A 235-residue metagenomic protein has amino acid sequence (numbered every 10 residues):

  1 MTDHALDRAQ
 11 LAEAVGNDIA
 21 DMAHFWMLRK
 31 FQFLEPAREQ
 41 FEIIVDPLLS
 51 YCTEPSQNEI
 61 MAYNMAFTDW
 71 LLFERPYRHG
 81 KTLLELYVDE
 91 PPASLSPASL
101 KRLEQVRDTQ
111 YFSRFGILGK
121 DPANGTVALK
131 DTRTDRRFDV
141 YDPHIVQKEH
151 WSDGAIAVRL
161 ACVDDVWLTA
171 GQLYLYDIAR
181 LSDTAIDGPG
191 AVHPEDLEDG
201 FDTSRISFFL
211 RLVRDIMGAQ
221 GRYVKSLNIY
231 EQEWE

Functional and structural regions predicted by a protein language model:
M1-N124, R136, I145-E149, G154-E235: Mixed-charge, low-complexity intrinsically disordered regions
A128-R133: Short, acidic/hydrophobic/Gly-rich beta-strand patch recurrent on exposed beta strands that often constitutes part
Y141-D142: Intrinsic-disorder/low-complexity signal
